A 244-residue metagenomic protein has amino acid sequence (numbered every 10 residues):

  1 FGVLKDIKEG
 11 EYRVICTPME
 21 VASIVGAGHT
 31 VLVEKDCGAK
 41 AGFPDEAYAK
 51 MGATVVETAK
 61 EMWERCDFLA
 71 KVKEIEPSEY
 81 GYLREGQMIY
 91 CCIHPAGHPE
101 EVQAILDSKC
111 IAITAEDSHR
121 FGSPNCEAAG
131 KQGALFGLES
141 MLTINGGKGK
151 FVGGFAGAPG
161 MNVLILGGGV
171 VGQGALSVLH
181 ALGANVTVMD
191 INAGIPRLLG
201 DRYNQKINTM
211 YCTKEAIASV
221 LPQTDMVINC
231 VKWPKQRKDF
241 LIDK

Functional and structural regions predicted by a protein language model:
F1-A104: An N-terminal-biased, well-structured beta-alpha scaffold segment characteristic of Rossmann-like dinucleotide-binding
L4-K5, E9-K40, G146-N229: Glycine-rich phosphate/diphosphate-binding loop of Rossmann-like nucleotide-binding domains
D6, P77-M161: Glycine/serine-rich phosphate-binding loop and adjoining beta1-alpha1 elements at the start of nucleotide-handling
I15-P18, F240-K244: Charged helix-capping and loop-helix junction motifs
E46-K50, V72, N125-G130, D201-Q205 (+1 more regions): Short low-complexity, flexible loop/linker segments enriched in glycine and/or proline with clustered acidic
Y48-T54, S108-C110, N204-N208: A short helix-to-beta-strand connector/capping loop
K60, H94-G97, D117-H119, N192-A193 (+2 more regions): Short, acidic/turn-prone active-site loops that include or flank metal/cofactor- and phosphate-binding residues
E61-P77, I207-F240: Rossmann-like NAD(P)-binding element
